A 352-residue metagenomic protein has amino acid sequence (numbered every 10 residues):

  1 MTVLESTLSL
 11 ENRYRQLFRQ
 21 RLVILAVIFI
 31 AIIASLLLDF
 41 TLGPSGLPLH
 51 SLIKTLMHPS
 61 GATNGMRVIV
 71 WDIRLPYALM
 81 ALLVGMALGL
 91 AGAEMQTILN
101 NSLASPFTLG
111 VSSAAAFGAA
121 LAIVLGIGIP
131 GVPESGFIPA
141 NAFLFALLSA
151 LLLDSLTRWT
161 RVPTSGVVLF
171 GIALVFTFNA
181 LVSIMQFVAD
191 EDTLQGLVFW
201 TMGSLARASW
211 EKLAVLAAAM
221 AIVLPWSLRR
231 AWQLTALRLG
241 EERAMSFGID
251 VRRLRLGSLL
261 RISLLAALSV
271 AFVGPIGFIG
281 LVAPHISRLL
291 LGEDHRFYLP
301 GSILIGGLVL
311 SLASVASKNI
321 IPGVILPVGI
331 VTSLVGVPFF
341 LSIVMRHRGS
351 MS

Functional and structural regions predicted by a protein language model:
T2-S352: Alpha-helical transmembrane segments in inner-membrane proteins
